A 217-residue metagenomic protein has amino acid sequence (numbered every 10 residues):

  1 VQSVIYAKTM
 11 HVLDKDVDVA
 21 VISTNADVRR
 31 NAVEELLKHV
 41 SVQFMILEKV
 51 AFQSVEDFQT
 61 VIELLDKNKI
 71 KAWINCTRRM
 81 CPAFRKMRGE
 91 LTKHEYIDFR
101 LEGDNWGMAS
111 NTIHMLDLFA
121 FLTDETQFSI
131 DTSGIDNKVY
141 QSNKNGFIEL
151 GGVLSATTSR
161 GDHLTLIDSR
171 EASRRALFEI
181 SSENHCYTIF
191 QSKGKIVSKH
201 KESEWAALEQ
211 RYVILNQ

Functional and structural regions predicted by a protein language model:
Q2-I46, V50-L64: Beta-loop-alpha module in the N-terminal Rossmann-like domain of NAD(P)-dependent dehydrogenases, especially those
V4-A7, A72, I130, L164: Generic structural signal for residues in well-ordered beta-strands
H11, V19-I22, A51-L116: A contiguous active-site-proximal alpha/beta segment in oxidoreductase catalytic domains
V40, N68-K69, H94, T123-T126: A structural signal for short coil/turn segments at secondary-structure junctions
E48-K49, I74, I130-T132: Short, acidic/small-residue loops that bind anionic groups at enzyme active sites
F99-S173: Rossmann-like dinucleotide-binding domain that binds NAD(P)(H)
S159-Q217: NAD(P)-dinucleotide binding in Rossmann-like oxidoreductases
